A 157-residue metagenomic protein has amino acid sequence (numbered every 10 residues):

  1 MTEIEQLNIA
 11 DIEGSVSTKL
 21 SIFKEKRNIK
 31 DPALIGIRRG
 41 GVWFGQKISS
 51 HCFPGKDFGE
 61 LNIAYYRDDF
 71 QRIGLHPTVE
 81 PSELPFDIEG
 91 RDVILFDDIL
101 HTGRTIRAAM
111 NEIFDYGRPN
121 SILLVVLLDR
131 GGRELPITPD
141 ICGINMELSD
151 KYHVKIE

Functional and structural regions predicted by a protein language model:
M1-D31: Active-site-facing substrate-recognition patch
D31-A33, D57, D92, S121-L124: Residues at the starts of beta-strands that form the adenosine-phosphate
I37-R39, I63, L127-D129: Cofactor-binding loop segments of dinucleotide-utilizing enzymes, especially the Rossmann-like FAD- and NAD(P)+-binding
G55-V93, R104-R107, E134: Short, glycine/charge-rich flexible loops or terminal/linker lids adjacent to PRPP-binding catalytic cores
D92-D115, P119-S121: Internal catalytic or translocation cores that form aromatic/hydrophobic pockets or channels for amphipathic metabolites
N111-E157: PRPP-dependent phosphoribosyltransferase catalytic core
